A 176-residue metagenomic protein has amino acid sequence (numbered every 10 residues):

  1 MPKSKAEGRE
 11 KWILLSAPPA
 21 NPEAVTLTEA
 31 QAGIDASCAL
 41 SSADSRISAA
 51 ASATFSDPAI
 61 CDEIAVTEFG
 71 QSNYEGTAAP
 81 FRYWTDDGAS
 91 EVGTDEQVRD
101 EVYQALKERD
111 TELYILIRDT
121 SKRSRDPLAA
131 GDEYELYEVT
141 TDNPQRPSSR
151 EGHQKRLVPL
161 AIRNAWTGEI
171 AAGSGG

Functional and structural regions predicted by a protein language model:
P2-W84, E138-G152: Solvent-exposed edge beta-strands and adjacent loop segments that serve as assembly or binding interfaces
A6-W12, V92-G93, V98-E101, S148 (+1 more regions): Short, surface-exposed, charge-dense and proline/glycine-enriched linear segments
W12, Y114-R123, S149-P159: Low-complexity, flexible helical/coil segments
I60-E135, A165-G176: Extracellular/virion structural assembly segments
E133-G176: Mixed-charge, glycine-accented linear interaction segment located at domain edges/termini
